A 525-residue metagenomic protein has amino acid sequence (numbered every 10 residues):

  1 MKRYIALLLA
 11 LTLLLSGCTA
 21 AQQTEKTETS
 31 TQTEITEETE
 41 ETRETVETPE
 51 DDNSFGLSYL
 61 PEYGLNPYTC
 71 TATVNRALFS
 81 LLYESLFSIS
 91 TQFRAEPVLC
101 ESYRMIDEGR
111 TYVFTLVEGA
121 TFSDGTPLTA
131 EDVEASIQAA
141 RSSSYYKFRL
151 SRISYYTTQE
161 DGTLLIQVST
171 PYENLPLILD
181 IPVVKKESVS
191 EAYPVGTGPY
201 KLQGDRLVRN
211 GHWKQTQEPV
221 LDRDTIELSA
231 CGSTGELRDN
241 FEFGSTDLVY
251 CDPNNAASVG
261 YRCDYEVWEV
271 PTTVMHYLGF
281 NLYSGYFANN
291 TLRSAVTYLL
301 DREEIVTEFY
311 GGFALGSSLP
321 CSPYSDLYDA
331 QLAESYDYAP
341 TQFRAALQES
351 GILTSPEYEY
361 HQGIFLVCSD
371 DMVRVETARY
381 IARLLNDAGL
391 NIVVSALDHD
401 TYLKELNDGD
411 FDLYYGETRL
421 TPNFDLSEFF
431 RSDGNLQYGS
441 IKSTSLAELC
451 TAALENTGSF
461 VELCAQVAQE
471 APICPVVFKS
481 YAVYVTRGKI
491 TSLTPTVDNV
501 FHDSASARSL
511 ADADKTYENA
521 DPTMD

Functional and structural regions predicted by a protein language model:
L57-M105, Q138: N-terminal lobe/hinge region of extracytoplasmic solute-binding protein
T157, Q203-R206, E227-Y283: Extracellular/periplasmic solute-recognition and catalytic clefts
Q167, P171-E227, S233-G235, D512-N519 (+1 more regions): Gly/Pro-rich hinge or "lid" segments in bacterial periplasmic/extracellular proteins
Y283, F287-D326, C464-P472: Periplasmic-binding protein-like
A314-I352, V373-R374: Structural transition elements
S350-L420: Ligand/substrate-recognition segments at binding pockets and active sites
V394-Y402, S427-K489, N519-D525: Extracytoplasmic/peripheral linker and loop segments enriched in polar/acidic and small residues with frequent Thr/Pro
T486-D525: Long beta-strand-rich cores associated with HINT superfamily self-processing modules
